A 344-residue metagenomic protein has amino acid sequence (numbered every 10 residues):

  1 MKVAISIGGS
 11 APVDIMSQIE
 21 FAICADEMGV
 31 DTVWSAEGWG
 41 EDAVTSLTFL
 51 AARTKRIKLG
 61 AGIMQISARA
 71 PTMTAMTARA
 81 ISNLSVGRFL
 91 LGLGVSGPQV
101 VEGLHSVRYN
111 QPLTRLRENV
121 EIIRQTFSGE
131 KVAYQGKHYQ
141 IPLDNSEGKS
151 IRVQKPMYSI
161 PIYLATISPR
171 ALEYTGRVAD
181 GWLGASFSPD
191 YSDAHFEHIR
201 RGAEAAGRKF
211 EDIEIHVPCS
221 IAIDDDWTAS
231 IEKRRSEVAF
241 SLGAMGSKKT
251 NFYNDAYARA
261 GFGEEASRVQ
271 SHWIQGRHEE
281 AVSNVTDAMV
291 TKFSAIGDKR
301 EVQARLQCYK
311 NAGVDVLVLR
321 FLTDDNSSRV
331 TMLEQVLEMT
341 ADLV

Functional and structural regions predicted by a protein language model:
M1-V344: Active-site-adjacent structural elements that line small-molecule/cofactor binding pockets in enzymes
